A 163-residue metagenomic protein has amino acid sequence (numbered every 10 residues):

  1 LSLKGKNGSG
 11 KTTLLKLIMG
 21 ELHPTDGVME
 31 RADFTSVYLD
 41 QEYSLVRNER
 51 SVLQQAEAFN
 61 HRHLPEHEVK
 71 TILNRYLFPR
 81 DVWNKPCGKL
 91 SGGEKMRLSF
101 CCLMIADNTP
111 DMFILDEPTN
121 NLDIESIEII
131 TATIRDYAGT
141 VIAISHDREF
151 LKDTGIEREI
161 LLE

Functional and structural regions predicted by a protein language model:
L1-E163: ABC ATP-binding cassette signature C-motif
